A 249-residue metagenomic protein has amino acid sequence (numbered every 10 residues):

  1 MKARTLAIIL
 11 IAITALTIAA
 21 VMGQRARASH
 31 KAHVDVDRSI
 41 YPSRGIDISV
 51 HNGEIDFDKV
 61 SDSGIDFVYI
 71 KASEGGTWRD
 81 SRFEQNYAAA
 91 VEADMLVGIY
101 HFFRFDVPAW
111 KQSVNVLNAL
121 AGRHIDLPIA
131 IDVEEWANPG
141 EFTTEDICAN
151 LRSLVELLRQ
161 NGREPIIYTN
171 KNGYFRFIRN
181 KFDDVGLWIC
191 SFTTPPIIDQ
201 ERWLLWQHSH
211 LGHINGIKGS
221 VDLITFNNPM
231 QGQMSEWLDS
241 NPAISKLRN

Functional and structural regions predicted by a protein language model:
M1-A3: N-terminal Lys/Arg-rich, disordered targeting/topogenic segments
T5-R25: Hydrophobic membrane-insertion alpha-helices, especially the h-region of bacterial N-terminal signal peptides
R27-D58, I70-V155, R159-N161: Substrate-binding cleft of extracellular glycoside hydrolase catalytic domains
H33-G53, F182-N249: Functionally critical loop-and-helix segments that line ligand-binding/catalytic clefts of soluble enzyme domains
T77, D106, Y174, P196 (+1 more regions): Flexible, glycine-rich phosphate/dinucleotide-binding loops and adjacent beta-alpha linkers at cofactor/substrate
P128-R202: Catalytic domains of cell-wall/extracellular-matrix polysaccharide-remodeling enzymes, centered on de-N-acetylation
